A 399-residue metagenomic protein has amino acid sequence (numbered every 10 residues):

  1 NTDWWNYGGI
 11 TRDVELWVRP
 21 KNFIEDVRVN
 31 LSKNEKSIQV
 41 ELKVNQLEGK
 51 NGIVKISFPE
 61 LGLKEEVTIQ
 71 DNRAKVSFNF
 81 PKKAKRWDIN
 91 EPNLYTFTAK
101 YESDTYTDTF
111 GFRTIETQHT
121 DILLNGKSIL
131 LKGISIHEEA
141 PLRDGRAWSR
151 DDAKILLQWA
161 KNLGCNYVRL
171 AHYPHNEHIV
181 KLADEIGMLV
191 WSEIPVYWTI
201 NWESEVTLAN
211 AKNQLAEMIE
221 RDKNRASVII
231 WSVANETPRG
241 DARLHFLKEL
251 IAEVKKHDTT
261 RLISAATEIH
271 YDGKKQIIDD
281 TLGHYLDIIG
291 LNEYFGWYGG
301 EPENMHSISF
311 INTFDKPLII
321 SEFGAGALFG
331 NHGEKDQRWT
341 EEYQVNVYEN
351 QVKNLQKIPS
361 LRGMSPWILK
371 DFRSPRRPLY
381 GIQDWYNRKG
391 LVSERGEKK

Functional and structural regions predicted by a protein language model:
N1-L182, I186-V190, Q214, E220 (+7 more regions): Secreted/periplasmic carbohydrate-active enzymes, especially glycoside hydrolases
T2-G9, L16, K21, I229-W231 (+6 more regions): Substrate-binding clefts and catalytic carboxylate motifs of secreted carbohydrate-active enzymes
E25, D121, G145, I179 (+6 more regions): Generic domain-boundary/flexible-linker signal
G111-E116, I134-E138, R169-L182, E193-W198 (+4 more regions): Short, solvent-exposed turn/loop segments enriched in Gly/Ser/Thr/Pro and often Arg
E116-T120, H175-V180, W202-E203, L208-E220 (+3 more regions): Alpha-helical scaffolding within the catalytic cores of extracellular/periplasmic polymer-degrading hydrolases
H137-D152, L163-A171, P195-N210, V228-R243 (+3 more regions): The substrate-binding groove and active-site-proximal loops of carbohydrate-active enzymes, especially glycoside
L182-L189, E203-Q214, F246, L379-W385: Aromatic- and acidic-residue-enriched segments that line the glycan-binding/catalytic groove of carbohydrate-active
D222-K223, T237: A hydrophobic alpha-helix/topogenic segment detector that preferentially activates on transmembrane helices
